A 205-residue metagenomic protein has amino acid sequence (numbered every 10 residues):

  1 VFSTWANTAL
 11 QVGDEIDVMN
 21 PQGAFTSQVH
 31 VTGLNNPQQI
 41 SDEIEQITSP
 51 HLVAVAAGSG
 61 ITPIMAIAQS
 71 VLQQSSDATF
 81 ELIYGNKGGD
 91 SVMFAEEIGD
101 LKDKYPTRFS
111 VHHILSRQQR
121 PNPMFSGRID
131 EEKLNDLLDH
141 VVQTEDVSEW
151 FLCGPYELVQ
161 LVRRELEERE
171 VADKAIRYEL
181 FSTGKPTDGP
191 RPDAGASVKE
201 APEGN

Functional and structural regions predicted by a protein language model:
V1-V53, I67, K87-G88, K104 (+2 more regions): FAD-binding FR-type
P21, P63, P155-Y156: Proline-centered helix-kink/hinge sites
S49, V71-F80: Conserved S-adenosyl-L-methionine
H51-V53, E81, E149: Structural motif
L52-T62: Short, glycine-rich nucleotide/cofactor-binding loops
I61-S75: Histidine-anchored nucleotide/phosphate-binding helix
D77-I83, K174-R177: A conserved short beta-strand
K87-N205: Reductase modules of NAD(P)H-dependent flavoproteins
